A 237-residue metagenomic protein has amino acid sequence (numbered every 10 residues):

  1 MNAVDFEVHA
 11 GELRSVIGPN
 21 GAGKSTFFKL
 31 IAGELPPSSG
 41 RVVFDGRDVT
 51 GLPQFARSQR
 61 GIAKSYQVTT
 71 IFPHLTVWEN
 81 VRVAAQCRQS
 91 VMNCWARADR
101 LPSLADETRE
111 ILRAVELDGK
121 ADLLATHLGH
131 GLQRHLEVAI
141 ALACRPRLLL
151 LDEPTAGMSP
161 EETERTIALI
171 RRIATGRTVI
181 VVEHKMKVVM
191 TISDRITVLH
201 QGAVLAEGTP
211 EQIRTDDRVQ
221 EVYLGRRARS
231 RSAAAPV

Functional and structural regions predicted by a protein language model:
M1-V237: Glycine-rich phosphate-binding loops of nucleotide-dependent enzymes
